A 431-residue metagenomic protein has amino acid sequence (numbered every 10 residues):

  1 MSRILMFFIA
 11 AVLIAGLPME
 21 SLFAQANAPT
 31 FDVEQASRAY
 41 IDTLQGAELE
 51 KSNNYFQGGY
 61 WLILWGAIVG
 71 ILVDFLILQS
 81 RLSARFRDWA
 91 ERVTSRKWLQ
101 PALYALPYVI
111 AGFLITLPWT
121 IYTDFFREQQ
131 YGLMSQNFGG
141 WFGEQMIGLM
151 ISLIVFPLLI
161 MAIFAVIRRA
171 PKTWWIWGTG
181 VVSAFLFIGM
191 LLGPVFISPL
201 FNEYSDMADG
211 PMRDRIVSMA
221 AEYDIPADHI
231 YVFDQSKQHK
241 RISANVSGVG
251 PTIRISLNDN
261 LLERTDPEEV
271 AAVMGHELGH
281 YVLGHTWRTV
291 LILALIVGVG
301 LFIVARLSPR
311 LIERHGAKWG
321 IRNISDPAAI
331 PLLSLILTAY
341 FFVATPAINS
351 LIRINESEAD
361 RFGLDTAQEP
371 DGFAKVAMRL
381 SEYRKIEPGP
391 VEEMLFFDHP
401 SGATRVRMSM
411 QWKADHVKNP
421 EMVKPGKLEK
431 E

Functional and structural regions predicted by a protein language model:
M1-Q25: N-terminal secretory/membrane targeting signals
R3-A11, G178-G180, L332-L335: Sec-dependent N-terminal signal peptides
F23-S80, A84-I324, S334, T338-E431: Polar-ligand-bearing catalytic/cofactor-coordination segments of membrane-embedded or membrane-tethered inner-membrane
P327: Helix-loop-beta hinge of the Bergerat
